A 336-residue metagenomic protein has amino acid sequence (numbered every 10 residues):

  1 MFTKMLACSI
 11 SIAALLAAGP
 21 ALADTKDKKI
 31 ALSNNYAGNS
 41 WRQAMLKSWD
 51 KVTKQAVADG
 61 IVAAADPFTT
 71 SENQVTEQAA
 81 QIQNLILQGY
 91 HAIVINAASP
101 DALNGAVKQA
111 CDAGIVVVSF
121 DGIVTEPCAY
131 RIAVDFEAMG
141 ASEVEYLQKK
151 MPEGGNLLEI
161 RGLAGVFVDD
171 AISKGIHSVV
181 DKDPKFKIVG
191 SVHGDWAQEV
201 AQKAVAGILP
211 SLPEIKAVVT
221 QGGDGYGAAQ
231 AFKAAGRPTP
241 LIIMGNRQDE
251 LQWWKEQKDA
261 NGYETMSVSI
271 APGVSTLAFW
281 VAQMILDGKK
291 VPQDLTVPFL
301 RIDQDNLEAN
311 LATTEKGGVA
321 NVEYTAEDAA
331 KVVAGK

Functional and structural regions predicted by a protein language model:
M1-S9: Bacterial N-terminal signal peptides that target proteins for export
A18-P20: N-terminal signal peptide c-region/cleavage motif recognized by signal peptidases
A23-K336: A residue-level marker of the well-folded mature domains of exported/periplasmic proteins
